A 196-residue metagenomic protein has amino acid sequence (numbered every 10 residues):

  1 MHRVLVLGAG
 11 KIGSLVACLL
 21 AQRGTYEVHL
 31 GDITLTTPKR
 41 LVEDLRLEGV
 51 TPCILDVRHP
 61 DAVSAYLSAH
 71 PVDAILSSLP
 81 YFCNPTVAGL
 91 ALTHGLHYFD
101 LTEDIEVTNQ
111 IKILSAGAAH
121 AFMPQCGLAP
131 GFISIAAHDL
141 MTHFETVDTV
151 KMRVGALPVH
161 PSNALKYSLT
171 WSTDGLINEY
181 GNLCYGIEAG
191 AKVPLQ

Functional and structural regions predicted by a protein language model:
L7, T142-Q196: Active-site-lining helix/loop region of Rossmann-like oxidoreductase modules
I12-G13: Hydrophobic/small residue at the entry helix of a nucleotide-binding pocket
I33-T37: Helix N-cap at the beta1-alpha1 junction of Rossmann-like dinucleotide-binding domains, i.e., the first residues
L45-H59: Rossmann-fold cofactor-recognition segment
V57-H70: Conserved Rossmann-fold cofactor-binding substructure of NAD(P)-dependent oxidoreductases
A62, A74-A91, I105-E106: Beta-loop-alpha module in the N-terminal Rossmann-like domain of NAD(P)-dependent dehydrogenases, especially those
L101-P124: Rossmann-fold NAD(P)-binding glycine/threonine-rich loop
